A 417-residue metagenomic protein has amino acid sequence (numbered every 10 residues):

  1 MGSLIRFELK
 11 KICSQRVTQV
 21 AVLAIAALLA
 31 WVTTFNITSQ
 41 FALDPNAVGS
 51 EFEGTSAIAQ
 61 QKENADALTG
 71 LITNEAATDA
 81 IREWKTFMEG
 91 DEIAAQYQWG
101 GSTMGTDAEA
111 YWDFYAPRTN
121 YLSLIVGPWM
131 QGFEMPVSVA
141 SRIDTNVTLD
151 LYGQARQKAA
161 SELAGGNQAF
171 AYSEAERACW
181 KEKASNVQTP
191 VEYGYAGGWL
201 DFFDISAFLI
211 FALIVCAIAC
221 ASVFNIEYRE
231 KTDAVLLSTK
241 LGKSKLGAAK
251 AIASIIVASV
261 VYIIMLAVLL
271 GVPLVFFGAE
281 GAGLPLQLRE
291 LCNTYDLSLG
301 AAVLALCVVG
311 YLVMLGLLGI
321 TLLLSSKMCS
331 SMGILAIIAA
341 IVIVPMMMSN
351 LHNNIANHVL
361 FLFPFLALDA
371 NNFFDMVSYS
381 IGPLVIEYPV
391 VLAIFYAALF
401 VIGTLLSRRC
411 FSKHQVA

Functional and structural regions predicted by a protein language model:
M1-Q19: Aromatic- and glycine-rich beta-strand/loop motifs that create alpha-glucan
G2, M314-T321, M376-A417: Alpha-helical transmembrane segments of multi-pass membrane transporters/translocases
V17, G242-K243, S330-L335: Membrane-helix interface segments
A27-K85, I93, Y97, T148-E227 (+2 more regions): Secretory targeting signals
L28-T33, A340-N350, L366-N372, F411: Aromatic-anchored segments of alpha-helical transmembrane domains
F35, S39, M328-F363: Transmembrane helix segments
C220-V235, T239, K243: Transmembrane helix boundary and interhelical loop/hinge segments in multi-pass membrane proteins
V275-P285, M347-N371: Juxtamembrane non-transmembrane "cap" segments at the membrane-aqueous interface of multi-pass membrane proteins
